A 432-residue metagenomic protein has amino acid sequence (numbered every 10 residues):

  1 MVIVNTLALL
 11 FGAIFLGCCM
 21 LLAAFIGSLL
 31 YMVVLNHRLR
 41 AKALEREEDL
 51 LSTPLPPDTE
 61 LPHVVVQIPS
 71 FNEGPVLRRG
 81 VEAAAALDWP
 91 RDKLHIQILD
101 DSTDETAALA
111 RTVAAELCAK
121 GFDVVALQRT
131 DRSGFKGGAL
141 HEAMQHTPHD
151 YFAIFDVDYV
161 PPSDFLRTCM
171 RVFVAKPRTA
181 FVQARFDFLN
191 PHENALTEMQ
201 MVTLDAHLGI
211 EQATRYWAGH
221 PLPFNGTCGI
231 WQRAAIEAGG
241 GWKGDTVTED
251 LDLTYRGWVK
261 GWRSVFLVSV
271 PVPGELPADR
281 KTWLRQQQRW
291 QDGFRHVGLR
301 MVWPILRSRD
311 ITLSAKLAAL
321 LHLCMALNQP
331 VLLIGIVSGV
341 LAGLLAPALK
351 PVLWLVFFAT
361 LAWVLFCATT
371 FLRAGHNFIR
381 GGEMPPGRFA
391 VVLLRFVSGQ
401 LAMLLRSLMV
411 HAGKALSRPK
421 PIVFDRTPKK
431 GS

Functional and structural regions predicted by a protein language model:
M1-D58, F366-N377, Q400-R418, I422: N-terminal membrane-anchoring/stem segments of glycan-assembly enzymes
V34-R38, P56, H322-G413: Membrane-embedded multi-pass helical conduit in multi-pass membrane proteins, especially envelope-biosynthetic
P62-Q67, H95, E237, D252: Cell-envelope/extracellular polymer assembly enzymes that use nucleotide-activated donors
E82-K93: Short, acidic, metal-binding catalytic loop of nucleotide-sugar glycosyltransferases
P90, D100-A110, D131-S133: A conserved acidic beta->alpha catalytic loop
A114-G121, V125-Y151, S163-V247, R280 (+3 more regions): Long helical/loop segments within the catalytic core of UDP-sugar-dependent glycosyltransferases, especially the large
D156-V160, D245, G257: The conserved acidic donor/metal-binding loop of glycosyltransferases
V247-L253: Acidic donor-binding loop at a coil-to-helix junction in glycosyltransferase catalytic cores that engages
